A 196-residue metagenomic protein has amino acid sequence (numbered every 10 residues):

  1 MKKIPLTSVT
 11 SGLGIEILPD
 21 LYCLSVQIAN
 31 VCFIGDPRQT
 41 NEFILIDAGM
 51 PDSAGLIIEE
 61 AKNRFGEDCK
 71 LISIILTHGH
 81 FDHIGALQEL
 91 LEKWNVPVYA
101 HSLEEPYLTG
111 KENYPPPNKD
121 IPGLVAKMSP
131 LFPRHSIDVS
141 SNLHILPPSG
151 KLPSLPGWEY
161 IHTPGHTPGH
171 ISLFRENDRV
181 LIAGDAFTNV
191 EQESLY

Functional and structural regions predicted by a protein language model:
K2-P5, T10-S11, E104-I161: Metallo-beta-lactamase
T10-F65, S172-G184, N189: Conserved beta-strand hairpin/beta-sheet module of binuclear metal-dependent hydrolase folds, prominently
F33, S149-R175: Core dinuclear metal-dependent hydrolase active-site scaffold
I44-D47, S73-L76, Y160-H162: Short catalytic-loop micro-motif centered on adjacent basic/acidic residues
A48-M50, G79, S102-E104, H166-T167 (+2 more regions): Active-site metal-binding loops of divalent metal-dependent hydrolases
A54-A100, E104: Active-site metal-binding motif and surrounding structural segment of the metallo-beta-lactamase
L146, Q192-Y196: Short, intrinsically disordered, charge-balanced linker/junction segments flanking boundaries in proteins
